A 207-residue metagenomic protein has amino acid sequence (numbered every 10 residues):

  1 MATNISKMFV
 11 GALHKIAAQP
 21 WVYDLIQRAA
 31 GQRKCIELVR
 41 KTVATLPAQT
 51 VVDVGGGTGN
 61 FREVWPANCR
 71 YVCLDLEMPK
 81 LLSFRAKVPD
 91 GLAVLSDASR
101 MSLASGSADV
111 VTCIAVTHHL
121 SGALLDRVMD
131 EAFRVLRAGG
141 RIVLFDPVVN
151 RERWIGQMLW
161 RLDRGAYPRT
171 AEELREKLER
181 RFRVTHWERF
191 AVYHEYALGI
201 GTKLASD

Functional and structural regions predicted by a protein language model:
K7-K34: Class I SAM-dependent methyltransferase Rossmann-like catalytic core, especially the SAM/SAH-binding loop
A29-P47, N60: Conserved alpha-helix/loop element of class I SAM-dependent methyltransferases that forms part of the SAM/SAH-binding
V52, G57-R100: Class I SAM-dependent methyltransferase SAM/SAH-binding core
T112: A conserved beta-strand element that flanks and buttresses the S-adenosyl-L-methionine
A115-H119: Short catalytic micro-motifs in class I SAM-dependent methyltransferases
D126-A138: A short glycine-rich, Lys/Arg-flanked "PGG" loop and its adjoining helix->strand segment in the class I
V143-A197: C-terminal alpha-helical "lid/dimerization" subdomain adjacent to the S-adenosyl-L-methionine
I200-D207: C-terminal lobe and adjacent flexible extensions of AdoMet/dcAdoMet transferase-like proteins
